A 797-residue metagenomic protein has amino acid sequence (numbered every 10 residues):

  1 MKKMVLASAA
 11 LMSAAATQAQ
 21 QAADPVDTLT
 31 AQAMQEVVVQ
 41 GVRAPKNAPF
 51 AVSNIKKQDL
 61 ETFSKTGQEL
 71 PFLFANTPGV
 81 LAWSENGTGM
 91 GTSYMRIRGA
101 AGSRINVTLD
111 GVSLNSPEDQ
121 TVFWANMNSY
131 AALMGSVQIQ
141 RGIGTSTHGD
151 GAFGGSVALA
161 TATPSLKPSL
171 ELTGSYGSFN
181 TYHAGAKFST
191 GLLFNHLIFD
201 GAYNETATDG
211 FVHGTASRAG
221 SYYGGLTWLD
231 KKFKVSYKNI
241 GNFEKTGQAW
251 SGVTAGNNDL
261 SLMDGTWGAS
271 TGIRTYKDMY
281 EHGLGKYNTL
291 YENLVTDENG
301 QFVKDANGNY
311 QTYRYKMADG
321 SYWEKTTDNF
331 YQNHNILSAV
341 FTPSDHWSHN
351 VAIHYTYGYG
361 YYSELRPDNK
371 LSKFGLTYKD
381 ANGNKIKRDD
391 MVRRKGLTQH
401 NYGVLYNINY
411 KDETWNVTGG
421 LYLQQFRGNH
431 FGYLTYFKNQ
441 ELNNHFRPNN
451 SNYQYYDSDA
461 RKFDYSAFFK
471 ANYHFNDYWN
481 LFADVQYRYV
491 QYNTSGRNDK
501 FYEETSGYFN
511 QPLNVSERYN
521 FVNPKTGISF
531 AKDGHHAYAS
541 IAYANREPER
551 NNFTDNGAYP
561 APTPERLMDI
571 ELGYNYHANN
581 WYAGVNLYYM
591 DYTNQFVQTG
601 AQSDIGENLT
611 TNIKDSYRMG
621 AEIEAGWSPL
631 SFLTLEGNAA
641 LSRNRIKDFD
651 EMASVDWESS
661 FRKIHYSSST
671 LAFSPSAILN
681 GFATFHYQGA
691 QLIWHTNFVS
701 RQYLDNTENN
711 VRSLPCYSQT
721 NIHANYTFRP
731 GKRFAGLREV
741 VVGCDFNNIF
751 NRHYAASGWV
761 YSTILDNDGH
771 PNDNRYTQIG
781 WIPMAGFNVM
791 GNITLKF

Functional and structural regions predicted by a protein language model:
A33-K65, Y94: N-terminal periplasmic "start-of-domain" segments of outer-membrane beta-barrel proteins
P71-S113, G135: Extracytoplasmic beta-strand/coil segments of soluble accessory domains associated with Gram-negative outer-membrane
S113-R141, A160: Short acidic/polar hinge/loop motifs at secondary-structure boundaries that mediate gating or recognition
S169, Y176-A207, V212-S251, A255-Y287 (+2 more regions): Transmembrane beta-barrel wall of Gram-negative outer-membrane proteins
S236-I336, S363-M391: Acidic/polar loop-and-plug regions of large Gram-negative outer-membrane beta-barrel proteins
S344, N416, Y422-Q424, N450-Y592 (+3 more regions): Structural signature of Gram-negative outer-membrane beta-barrels, strongest in the C-terminal barrel of TonB-dependent
D477, Y589-D591, T611-T707, N792-K796: Gram-negative outer-membrane beta-barrel transporters
L635, R643-R645, S700-L704, Y726-F797: C-terminal beta-signal and adjacent terminal beta-strands/loops of Gram-negative outer-membrane beta-barrel proteins
